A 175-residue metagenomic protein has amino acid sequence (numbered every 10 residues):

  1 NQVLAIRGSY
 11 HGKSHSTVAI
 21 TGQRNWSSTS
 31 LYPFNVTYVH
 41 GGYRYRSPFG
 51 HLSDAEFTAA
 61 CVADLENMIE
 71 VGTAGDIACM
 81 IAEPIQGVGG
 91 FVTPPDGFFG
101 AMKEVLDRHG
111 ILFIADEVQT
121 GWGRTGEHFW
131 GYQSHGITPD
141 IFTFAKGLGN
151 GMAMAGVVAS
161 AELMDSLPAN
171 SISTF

Functional and structural regions predicted by a protein language model:
N1-F175: Conserved N-terminal phosphate-binding loop of PLP-dependent enzymes in the Aspartate aminotransferase
